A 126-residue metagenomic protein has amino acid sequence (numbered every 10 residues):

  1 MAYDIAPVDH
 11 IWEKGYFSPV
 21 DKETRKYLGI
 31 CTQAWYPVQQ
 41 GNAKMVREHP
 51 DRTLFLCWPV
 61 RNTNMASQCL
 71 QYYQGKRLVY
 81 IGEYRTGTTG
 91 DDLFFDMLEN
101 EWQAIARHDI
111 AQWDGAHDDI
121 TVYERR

Functional and structural regions predicted by a protein language model:
M1-Y3, Q39, V79: Hydrophobic/aromatic beta-strand patches that form the interior of the parallel beta-sheet core in alpha/beta enzyme
A2-D9, G82: Conserved acidic E/D residue at the C-terminus of a beta-strand in Rossmann-like folds
A6-T53: S-adenosyl-L-methionine
T53-T63: Conserved proline-anchored active-site loop of SAM-dependent methyltransferases that bridges a beta-strand
R61-R126: C-terminal substrate-binding/active-site "lid" region of AdoMet-derived donor-dependent transferases
